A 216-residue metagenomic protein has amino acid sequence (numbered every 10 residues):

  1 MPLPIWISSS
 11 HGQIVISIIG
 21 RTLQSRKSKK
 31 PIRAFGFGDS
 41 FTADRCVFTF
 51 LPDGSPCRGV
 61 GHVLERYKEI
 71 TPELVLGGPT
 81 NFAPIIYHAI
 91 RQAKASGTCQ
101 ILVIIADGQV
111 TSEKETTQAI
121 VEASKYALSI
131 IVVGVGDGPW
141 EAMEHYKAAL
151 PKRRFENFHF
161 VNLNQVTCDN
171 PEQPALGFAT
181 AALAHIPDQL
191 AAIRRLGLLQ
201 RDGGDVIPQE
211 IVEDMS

Functional and structural regions predicted by a protein language model:
M1-S216: Acidic, low-complexity intrinsically disordered regions
